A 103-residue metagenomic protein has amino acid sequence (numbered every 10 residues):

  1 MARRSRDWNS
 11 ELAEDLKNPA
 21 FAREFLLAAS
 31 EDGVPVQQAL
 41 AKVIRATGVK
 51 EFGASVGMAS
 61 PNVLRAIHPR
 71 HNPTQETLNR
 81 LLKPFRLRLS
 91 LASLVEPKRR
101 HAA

Functional and structural regions predicted by a protein language model:
M1-A39, E96-A103: N-terminal flexible/basic segments that precede or flank functional cores
F21, L27-A28, V63-R65, P73-T74: Extended, folded domain segments that form the structural surfaces/walls around functional sites
P35-V36, G48, T77: N-terminal positioning helix adjacent to the helix-turn-helix/winged-helix DNA-binding module
A41-K42, R65-P69: Conserved interaction-surface patches within small, structured recognition/assembly domains
R45-R65: Short alpha-helical DNA-recognition segment
Q75-A92: DNA major-groove recognition helix of helix-turn-helix/homeodomain DNA-binding modules
